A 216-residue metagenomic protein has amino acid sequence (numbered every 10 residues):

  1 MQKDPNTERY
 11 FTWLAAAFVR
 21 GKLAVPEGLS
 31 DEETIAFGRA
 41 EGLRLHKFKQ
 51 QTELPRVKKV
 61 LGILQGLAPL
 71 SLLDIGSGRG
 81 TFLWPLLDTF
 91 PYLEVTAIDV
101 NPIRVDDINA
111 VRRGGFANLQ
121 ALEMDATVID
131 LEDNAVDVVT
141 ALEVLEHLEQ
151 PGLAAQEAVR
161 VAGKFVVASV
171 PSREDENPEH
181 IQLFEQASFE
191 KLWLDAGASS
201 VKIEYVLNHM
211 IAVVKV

Functional and structural regions predicted by a protein language model:
M1-E132, L142, G152-A155, E176-V216: Conserved N-terminal segment of class I S-adenosyl-L-methionine
L70, D137, K164: Conserved acidic residues
V138-E149: A short SAM/SAH-binding and catalytic strip from SAM-dependent methyltransferases
E149-A154, P171: Active-site segment flanking the S-adenosylmethionine/decSAM binding pocket in AdoMet-dependent transferases
E157-V161: Conserved helix-to-beta-strand junction in the class I
K164-S172: Conserved beta-strand signature within the Rossmann-like core of class I S-adenosyl-L-methionine
